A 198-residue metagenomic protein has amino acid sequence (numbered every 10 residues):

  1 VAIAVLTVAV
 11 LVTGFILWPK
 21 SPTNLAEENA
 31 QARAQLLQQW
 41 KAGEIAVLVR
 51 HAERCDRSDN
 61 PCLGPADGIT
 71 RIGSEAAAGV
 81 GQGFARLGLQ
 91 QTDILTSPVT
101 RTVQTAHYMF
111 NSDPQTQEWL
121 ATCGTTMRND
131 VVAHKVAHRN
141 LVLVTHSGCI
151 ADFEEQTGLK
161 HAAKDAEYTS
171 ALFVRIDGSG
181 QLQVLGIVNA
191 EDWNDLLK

Functional and structural regions predicted by a protein language model:
A2-E118, C123-T126, H134, I150-A151 (+1 more regions): Active-site-proximal alpha-helix that buttresses catalytic centers in soluble enzyme cores
I45-A46, A137-T145: Generic beta-sheet signal
V131-A137: Short helices/loops that flank or line small-molecule/ion binding pockets
